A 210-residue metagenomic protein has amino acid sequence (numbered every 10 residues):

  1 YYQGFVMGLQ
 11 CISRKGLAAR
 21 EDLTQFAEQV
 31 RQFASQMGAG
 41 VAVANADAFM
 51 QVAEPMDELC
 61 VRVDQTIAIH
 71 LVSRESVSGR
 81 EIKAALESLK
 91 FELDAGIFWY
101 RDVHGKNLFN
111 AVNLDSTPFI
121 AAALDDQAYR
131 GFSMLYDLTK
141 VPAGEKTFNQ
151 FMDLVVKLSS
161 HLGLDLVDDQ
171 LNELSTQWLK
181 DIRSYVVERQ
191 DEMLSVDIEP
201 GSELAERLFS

Functional and structural regions predicted by a protein language model:
Y1-F5, S13, E28, Q32: Extended, low-complexity intrinsically disordered regions enriched in serine/proline/glycine/threonine
L9-G16, Y136-V141: Short hinge/gating elements
G16-E21, A42-V43, G79-R80: Short, solvent-exposed secondary-structure capping/transition elements
L17-F26, V30-F33, M37: Conserved glycine-bearing catalytic or ligand-binding loops at nucleotide- and phosphate-handling centers of large
A39-D47: Intrinsically disordered, low-complexity linker/loop segments enriched in Gly/Pro and charged/polar residues
A46-D64: A short mid-domain helix/strand-loop element embedded in enzyme catalytic domains that forms or borders the active-site
C60-A68, V72-V77, E81-S210: Membrane-proximal, solvent-exposed terminal domains/tails of membrane-associated proteins
